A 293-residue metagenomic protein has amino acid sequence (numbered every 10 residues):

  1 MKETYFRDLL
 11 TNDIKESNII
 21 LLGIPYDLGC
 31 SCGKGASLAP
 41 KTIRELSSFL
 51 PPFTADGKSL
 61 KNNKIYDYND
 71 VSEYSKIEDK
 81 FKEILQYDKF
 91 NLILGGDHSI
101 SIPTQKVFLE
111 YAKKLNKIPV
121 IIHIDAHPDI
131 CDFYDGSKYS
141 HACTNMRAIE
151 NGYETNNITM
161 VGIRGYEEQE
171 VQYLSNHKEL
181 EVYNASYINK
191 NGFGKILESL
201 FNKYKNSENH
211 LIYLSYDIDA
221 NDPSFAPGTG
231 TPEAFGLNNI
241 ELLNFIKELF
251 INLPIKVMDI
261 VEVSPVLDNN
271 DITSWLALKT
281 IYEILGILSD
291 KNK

Functional and structural regions predicted by a protein language model:
K2-K293: Conserved alpha-helical scaffold segments that buttress catalytic/binding sites
